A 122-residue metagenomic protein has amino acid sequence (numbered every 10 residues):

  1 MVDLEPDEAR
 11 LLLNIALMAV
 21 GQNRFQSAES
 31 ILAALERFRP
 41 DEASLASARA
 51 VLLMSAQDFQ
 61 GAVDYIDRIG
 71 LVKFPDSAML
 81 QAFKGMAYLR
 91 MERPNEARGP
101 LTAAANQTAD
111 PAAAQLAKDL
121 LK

Functional and structural regions predicted by a protein language model:
R10, S44, A78-M79, A112-L116: Start-of-helix register in tetratricopeptide repeats
P40, F74-P75, A109: Short coil turns that delineate tetratricopeptide repeat
L89-P111: TPR/TPR-like (Sel1-like) alpha-helical repeat modules
